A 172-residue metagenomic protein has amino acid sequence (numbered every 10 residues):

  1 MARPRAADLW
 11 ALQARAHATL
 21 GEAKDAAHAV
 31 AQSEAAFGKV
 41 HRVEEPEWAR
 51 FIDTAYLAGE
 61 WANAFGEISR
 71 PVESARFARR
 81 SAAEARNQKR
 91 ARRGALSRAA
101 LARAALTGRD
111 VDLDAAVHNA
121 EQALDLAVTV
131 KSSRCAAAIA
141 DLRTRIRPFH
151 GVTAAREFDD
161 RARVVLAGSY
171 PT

Functional and structural regions predicted by a protein language model:
M1-T172: Conserved binding/catalytic microenvironments
